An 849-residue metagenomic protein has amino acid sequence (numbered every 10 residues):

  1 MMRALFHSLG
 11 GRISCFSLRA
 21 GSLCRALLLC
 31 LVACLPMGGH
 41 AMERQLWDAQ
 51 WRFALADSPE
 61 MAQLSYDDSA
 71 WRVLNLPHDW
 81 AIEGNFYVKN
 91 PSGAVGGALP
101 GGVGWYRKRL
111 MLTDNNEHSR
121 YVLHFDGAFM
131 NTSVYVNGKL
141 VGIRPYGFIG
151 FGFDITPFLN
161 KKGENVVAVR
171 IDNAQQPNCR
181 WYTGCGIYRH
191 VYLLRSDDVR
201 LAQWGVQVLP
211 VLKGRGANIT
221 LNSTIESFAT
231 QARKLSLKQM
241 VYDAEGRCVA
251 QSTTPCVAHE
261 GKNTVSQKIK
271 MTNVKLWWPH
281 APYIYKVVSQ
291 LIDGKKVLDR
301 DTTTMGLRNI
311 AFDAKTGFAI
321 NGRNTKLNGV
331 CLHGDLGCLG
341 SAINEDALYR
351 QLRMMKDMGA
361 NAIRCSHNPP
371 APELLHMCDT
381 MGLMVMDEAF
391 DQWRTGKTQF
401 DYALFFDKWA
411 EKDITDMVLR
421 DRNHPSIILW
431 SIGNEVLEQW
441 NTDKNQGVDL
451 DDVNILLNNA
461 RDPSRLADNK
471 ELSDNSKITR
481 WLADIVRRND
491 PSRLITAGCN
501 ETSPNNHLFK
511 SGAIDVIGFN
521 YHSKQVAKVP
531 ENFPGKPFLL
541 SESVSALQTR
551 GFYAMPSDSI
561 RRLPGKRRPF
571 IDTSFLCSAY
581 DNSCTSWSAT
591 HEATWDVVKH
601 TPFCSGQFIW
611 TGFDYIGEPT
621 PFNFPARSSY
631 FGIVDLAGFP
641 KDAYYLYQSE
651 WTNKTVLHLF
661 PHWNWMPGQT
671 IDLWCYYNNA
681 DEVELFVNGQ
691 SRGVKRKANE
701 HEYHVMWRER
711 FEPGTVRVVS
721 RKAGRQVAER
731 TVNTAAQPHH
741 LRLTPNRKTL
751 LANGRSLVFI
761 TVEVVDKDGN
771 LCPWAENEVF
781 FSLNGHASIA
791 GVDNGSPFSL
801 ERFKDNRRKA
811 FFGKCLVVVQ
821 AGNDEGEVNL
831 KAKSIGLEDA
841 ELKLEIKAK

Functional and structural regions predicted by a protein language model:
M42-S58, A70-T113, H124-A128, V166-R233 (+5 more regions): Non-catalytic, glycine-rich low-complexity segments
W47, A54-D57, G96, G101-W204 (+7 more regions): Accessory beta-strand-rich segments of carbohydrate-active enzymes
L55, V73-D79, E83-N85, K89 (+5 more regions): Extended substrate-binding grooves/exosites of carbohydrate-active enzymes
L64-D67, R233-K238, H280-K286, N678-R692 (+3 more regions): Short flexible loop/turn segments that cap and initiate beta-strands
I155, Q267-L276, M706-F711, D805-N823: Short, hydrophobic beta-strand segments
N160, T224-D313, R710-P713, V732 (+1 more regions): Extended acidic/polar, glycine-enriched regions that form or flank non-catalytic beta-rich accessory modules
L221-I225, Q290, L673-Y677, V719 (+5 more regions): Beta-strand-rich structural segments
V241-A250, K695-K697, H739-L743, S782-F798: Short aromatic-acidic-glycine turn motif
